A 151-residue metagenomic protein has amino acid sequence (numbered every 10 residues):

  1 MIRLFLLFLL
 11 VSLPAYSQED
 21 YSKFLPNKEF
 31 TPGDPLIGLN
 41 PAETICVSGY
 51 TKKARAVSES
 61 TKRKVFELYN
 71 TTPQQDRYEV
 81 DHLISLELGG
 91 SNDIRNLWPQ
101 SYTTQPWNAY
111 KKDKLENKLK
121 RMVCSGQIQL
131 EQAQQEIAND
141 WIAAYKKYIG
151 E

Functional and structural regions predicted by a protein language model:
I2-L13: Sec-dependent N-terminal signal peptides
P14-R77, L88-E151: Nuclease and nuclease-like effector domains acting on nucleic acids or nucleotide cofactors
S85: Short active-site segment of divalent metal-dependent hydrolases/proteases that encodes the spacing between
